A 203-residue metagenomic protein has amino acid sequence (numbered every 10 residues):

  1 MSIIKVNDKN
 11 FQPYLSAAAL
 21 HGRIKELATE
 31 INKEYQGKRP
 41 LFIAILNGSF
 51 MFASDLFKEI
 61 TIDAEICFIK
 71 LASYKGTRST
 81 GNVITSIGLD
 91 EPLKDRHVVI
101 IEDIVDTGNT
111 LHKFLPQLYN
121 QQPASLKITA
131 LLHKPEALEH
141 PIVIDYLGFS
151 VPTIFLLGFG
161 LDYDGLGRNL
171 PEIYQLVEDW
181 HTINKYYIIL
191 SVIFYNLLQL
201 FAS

Functional and structural regions predicted by a protein language model:
M1-S203: PRPP-associated nucleotide enzymes
